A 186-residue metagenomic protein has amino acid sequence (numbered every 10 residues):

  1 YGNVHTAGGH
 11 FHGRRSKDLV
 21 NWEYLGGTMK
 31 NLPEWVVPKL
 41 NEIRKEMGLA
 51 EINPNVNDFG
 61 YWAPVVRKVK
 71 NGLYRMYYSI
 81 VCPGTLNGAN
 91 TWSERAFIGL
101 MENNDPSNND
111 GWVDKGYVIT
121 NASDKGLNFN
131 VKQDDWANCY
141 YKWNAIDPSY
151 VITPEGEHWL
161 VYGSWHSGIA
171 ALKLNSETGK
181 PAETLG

Functional and structural regions predicted by a protein language model:
Y1-G186: Carbohydrate-active catalytic/glycan-binding domains of CAZyme proteins, especially the secreted or lumenal ectodomains
